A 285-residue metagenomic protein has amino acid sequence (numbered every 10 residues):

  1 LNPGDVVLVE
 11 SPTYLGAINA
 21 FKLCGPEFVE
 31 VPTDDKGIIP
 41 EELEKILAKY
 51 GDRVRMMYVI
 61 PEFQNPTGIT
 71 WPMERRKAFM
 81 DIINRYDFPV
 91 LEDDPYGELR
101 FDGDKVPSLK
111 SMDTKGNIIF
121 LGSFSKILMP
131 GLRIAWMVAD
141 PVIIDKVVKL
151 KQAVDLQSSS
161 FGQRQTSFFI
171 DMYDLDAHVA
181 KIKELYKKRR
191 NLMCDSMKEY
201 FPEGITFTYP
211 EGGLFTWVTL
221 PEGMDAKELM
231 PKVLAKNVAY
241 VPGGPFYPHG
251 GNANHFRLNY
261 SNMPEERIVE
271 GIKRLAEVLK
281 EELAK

Functional and structural regions predicted by a protein language model:
L1-K285: PLP-dependent class I/II
